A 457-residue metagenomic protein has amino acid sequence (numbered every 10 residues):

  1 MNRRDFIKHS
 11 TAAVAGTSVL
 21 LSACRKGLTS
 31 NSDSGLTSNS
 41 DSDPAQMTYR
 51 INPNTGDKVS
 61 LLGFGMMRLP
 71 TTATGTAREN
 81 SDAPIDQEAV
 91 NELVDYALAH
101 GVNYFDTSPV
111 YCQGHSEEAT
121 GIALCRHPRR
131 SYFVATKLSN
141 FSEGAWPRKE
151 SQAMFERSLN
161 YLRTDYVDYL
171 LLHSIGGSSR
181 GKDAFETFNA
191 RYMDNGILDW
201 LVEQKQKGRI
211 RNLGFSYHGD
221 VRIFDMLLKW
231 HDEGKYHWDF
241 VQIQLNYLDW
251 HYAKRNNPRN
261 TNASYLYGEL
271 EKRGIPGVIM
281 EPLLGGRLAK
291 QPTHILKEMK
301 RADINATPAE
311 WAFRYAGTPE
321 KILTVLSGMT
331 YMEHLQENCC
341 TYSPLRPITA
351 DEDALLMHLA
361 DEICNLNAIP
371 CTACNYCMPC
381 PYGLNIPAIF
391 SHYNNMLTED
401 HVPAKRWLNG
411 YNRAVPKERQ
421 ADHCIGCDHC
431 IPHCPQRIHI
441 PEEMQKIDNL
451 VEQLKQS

Functional and structural regions predicted by a protein language model:
M1-I7, C377, C424-C430: Twin-arginine (Tat) signal peptide motif
N2-Y132, Q152, W200, Q206: N-terminal binding-site loop/beta-alpha segment at the start of enzyme catalytic domains that lines or forms
R4, I175-L384, A388, T398 (+2 more regions): Beta/alpha (TIM)-barrel catalytic core signal, keyed to glycine-rich beta->alpha loops juxtaposed to Asp/Glu that bind
N52, F64, F105, T120 (+8 more regions): Conserved, mostly hydrophobic/aromatic
P53-G56, G121-R129, L159-R163, W230-Y236 (+1 more regions): Acidic (Asp/Glu)-rich catalytic clusters
A83-A97, P147-Y161, R222-L228, A309-F313: Short, acidic/polar
P109, N375-N394, H429-K446: Iron-sulfur cluster-binding cysteine motifs and their immediate structural context in ferredoxin-like electron-transfer
H401-C427, Q456-S457: Short Fe-S-cluster ligation motifs
